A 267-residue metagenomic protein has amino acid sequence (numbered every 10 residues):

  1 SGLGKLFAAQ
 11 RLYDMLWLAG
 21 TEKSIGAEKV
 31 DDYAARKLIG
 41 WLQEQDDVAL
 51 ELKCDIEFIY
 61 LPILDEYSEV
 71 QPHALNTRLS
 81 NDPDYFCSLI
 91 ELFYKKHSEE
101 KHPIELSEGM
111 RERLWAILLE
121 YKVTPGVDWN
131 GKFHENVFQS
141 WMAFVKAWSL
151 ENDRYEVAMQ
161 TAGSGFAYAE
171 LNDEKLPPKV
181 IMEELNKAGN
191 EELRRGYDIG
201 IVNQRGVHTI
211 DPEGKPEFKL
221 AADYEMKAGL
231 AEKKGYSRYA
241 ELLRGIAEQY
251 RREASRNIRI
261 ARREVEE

Functional and structural regions predicted by a protein language model:
S1-V202: Non-catalytic all-alpha helical scaffold/repeat segments
T161-A162, L220, K227, I246: Structural register within alpha-helical repeat arrays
A188-E192, A231-E232, Y250-R251, I258: Alpha-helical junction/boundary sensor with strong preference for TPR arrays
L193-R205, D211-P212, I260-E267: Non-globular sequence segments
I210, E217-F218, Y236-S237: Inter-repeat boundary and helix-capping residues of tandem alpha-helical solenoids
E213-E225: Short amphipathic alpha-helical heptad-repeat segments
R238-E264: Short, charge-rich amphipathic alpha-helical segments embedded in non-transmembrane helical bundles/solenoids
